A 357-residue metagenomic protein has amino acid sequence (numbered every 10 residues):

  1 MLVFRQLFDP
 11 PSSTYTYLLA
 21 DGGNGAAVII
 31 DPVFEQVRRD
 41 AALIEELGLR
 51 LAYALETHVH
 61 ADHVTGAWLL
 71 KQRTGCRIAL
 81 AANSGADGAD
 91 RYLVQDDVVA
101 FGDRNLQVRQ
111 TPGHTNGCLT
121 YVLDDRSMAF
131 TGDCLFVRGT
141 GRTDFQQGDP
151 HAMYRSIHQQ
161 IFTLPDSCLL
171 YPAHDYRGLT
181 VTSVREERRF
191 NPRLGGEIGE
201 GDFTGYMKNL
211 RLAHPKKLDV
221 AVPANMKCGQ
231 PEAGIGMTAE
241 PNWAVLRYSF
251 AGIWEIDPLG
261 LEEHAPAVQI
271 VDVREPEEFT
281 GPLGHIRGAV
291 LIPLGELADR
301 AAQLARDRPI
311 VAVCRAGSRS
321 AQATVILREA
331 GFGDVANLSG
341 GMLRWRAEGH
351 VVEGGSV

Functional and structural regions predicted by a protein language model:
M1-R50, Y121-G132, R138: Conserved beta-strand hairpin/beta-sheet module of binuclear metal-dependent hydrolase folds, prominently
Q6, L18, V98-D124, M128-A129 (+1 more regions): Core dinuclear metal-dependent hydrolase active-site scaffold
S13, A26, F34-Q110, S127 (+2 more regions): Active-site HxH/HxHxD metal-binding segment of metal-dependent hydrolases
L19, D31, H58, L70 (+6 more regions): Divalent metal-coordination and catalytic microenvironments
P32, V59, N83-S84, H114-T115 (+5 more regions): Active-site metal-binding loops of divalent metal-dependent hydrolases
R155-L169, A173-L259: Accessory terminal helices/loops
I235-A312, G355-S356: Positively charged, proline/Ser/Thr-rich regional signature most characteristic of the Rhodanese/CDC25-like
L294-A347: Catalytic cysteine-centered active loop of the rhodanese-like fold, especially the PTP/DSP P-loop
